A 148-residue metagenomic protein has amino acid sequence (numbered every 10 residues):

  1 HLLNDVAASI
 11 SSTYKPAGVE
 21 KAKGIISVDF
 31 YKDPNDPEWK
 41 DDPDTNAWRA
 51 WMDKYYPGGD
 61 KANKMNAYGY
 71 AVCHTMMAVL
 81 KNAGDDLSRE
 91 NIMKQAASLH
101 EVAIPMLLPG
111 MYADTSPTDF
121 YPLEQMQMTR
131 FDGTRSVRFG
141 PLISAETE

Functional and structural regions predicted by a protein language model:
H1-Y68, L142-E146: Extracellular/periplasmic periplasmic-binding protein-like sensory domains
S11, T45, R49, C73 (+3 more regions): Extracytoplasmic/secreted envelope proteins and their assembly/folding machinery, especially bacterial periplasmic
A22, K40, E101, L107 (+2 more regions): Alpha-helix boundary/interfacial micro-motifs
K54, G59-N66, M77-S136: Segments of small-molecule ligand-sensing domains
D132-E148: In a subset of proteins, long, contiguous C-terminal domains/tails are tracked
